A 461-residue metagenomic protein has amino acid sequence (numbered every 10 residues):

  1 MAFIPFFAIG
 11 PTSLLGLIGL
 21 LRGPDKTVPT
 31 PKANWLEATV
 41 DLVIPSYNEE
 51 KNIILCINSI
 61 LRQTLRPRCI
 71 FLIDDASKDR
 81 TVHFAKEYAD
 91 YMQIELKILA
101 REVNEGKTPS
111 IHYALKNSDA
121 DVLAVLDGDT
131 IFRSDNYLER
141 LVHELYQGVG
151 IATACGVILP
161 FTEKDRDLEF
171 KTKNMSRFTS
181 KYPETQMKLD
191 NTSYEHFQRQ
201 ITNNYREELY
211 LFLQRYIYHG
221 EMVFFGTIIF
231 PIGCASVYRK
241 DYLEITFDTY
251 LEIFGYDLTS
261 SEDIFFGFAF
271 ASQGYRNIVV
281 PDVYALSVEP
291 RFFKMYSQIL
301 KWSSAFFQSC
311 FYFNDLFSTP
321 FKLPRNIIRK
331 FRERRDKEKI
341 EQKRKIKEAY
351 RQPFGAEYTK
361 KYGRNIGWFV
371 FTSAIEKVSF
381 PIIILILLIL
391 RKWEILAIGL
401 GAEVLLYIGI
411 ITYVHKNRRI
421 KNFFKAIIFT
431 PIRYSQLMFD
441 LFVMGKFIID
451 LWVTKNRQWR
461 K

Functional and structural regions predicted by a protein language model:
L15-R66: N-terminal signal-anchor transmembrane helix
N34, Y362-V453: Membrane-embedded multi-pass helical conduit in multi-pass membrane proteins, especially envelope-biosynthetic
S59, R66, D74-H83, V103 (+1 more regions): A conserved acidic beta->alpha catalytic loop
R68, V82-N117: Conserved donor nucleotide-binding strand/loop of the catalytic core
R80, T130-H143: Acidic donor-binding/catalytic loop of UDP-sugar-dependent glycosyltransferases, especially processive GT2
L123: Short aromatic/hydrophobic "clamp" motif used to bind/position activated sugar donors
L141-T259: Long helical/loop segments within the catalytic core of UDP-sugar-dependent glycosyltransferases, especially the large
I264-A285: Catalytic donor-sugar/metal-binding loop of nucleotide-sugar-dependent glycosyltransferases
